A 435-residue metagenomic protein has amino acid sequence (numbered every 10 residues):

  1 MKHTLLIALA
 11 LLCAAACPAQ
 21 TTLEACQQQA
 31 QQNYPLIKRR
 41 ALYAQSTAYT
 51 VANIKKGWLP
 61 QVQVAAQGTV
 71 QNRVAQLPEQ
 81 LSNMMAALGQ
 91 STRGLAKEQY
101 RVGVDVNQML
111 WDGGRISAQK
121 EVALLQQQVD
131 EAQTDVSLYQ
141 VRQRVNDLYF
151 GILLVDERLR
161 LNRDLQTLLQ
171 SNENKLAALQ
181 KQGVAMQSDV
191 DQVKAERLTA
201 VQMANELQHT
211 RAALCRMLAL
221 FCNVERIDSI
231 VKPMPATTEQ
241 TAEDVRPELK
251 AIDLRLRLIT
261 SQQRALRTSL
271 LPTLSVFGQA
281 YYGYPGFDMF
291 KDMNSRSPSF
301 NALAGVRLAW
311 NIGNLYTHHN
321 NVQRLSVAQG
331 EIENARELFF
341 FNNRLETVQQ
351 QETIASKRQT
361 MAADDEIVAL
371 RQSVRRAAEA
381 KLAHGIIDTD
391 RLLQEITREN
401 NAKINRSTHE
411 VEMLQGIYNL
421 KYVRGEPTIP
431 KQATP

Functional and structural regions predicted by a protein language model:
M1-L6: Positively charged n-region of N-terminal signal peptides that target proteins for export
L9-L11, C17-Q63, Q67-R73, V184-M186 (+6 more regions): Bacterial Sec-pathway N-terminal export signals of envelope proteins
T21, Y49-A52, S137-K250, R255-R257 (+3 more regions): Periplasmic alpha-helical coiled-coil/stalk elements that build and connect Gram-negative outer-membrane
C26, N33, R40, M109 (+22 more regions): Amphipathic alpha-helical coiled-coil segments and their boundaries
K38-L42, K55-K56, L110-L138, S188 (+6 more regions): Sec/SRP-type N-terminal targeting helices
A65-D105, F277-N314, T434-P435: Small/polar, glycine/serine/threonine/aspartate-rich low-complexity segments that form flexible
T92-R160: Surface-exposed, polar helix/loop patches in the mature regions of secreted/periplasmic/lumenal proteins that form
T199-V224, A369-E426: Short segments within alpha-helical structural elements
